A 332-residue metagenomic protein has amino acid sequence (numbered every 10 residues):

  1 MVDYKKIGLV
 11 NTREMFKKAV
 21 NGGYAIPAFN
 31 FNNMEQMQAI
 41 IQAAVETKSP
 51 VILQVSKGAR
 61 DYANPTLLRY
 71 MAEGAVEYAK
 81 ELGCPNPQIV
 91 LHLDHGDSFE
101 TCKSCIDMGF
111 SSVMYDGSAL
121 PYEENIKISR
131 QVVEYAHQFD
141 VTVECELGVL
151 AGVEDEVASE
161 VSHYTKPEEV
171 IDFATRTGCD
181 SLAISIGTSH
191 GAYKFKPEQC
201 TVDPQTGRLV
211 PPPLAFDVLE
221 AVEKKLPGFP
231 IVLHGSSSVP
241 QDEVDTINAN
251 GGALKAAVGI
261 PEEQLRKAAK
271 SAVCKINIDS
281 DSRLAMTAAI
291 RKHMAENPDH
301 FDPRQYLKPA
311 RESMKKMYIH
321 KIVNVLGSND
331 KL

Functional and structural regions predicted by a protein language model:
M1-P27, H300-F301: Generic N-terminal amphipathic, Lys/Arg-enriched alpha-helix
D3, Y24-N32, A59-R60, Q305 (+1 more regions): A short N-terminal beta->alpha junction/helix N-cap motif
V10-N21, M34-A59, P65-N86, H95-P230 (+6 more regions): Alpha/beta enzyme core
I26-N30, L91-H92, M114, I231-L233 (+2 more regions): Short catalytic-loop micro-motif centered on adjacent basic/acidic residues
R60-N64, L265, C274-N297, E312: Shared catalytic-loop signature of beta/alpha-barrel
G235-S238, V258, I278-S282: Short acidic/histidine-rich active-site segments
A289-L332: Extended, intrinsically disordered, low-complexity segments
